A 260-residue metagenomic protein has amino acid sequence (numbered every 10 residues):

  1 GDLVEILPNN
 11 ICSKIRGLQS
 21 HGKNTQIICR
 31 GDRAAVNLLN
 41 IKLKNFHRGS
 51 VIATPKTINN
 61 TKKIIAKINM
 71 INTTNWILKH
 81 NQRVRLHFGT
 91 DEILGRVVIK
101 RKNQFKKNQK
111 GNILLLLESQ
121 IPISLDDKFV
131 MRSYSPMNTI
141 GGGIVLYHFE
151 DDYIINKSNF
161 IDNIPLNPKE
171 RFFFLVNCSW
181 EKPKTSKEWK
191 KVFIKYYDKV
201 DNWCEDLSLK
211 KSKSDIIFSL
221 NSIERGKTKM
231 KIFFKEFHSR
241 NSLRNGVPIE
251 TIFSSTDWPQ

Functional and structural regions predicted by a protein language model:
G1-K42, F46-S50: Contiguous mid-protein beta-loop-alpha structural module that forms a pocket-lining wall or clamp of enzyme active
H21-Q26, N40-Q260: C-terminal effector modules of nucleic-acid-centric enzymes and ribosome-associated factors
